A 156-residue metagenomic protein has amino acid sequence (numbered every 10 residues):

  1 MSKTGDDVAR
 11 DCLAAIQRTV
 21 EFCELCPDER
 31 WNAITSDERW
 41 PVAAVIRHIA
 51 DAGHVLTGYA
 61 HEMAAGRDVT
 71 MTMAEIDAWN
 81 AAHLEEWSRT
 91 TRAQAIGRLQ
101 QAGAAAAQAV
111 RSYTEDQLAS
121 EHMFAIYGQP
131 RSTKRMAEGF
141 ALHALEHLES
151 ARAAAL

Functional and structural regions predicted by a protein language model:
M1-D7, H54-A102, L156: Short, helix-capping/interhelical loops that line the mouth of catalytic, cofactor-, or ligand-binding pockets
S2-R30, A50-H61, E138-L142: Alpha-helical bundle segments that constitute or directly flank the non-heme di-iron/ferroxidase center
K3, R10, S36-W40, T90 (+1 more regions): Residues at secondary-structure transition points
A9, L13, I46, R89 (+3 more regions): Generic detection of long, well-ordered alpha-helical segments
I16-E24, G53-T57, H61, Q100-T114 (+1 more regions): Structural signal for well-ordered, non-membrane alpha-helices
L25-W31, V110-A119, L156: Surface-exposed helix-capping loop/turn segments at secondary-structure junctions
N32-A78, E121-L156: Short, contiguous alpha-helical
